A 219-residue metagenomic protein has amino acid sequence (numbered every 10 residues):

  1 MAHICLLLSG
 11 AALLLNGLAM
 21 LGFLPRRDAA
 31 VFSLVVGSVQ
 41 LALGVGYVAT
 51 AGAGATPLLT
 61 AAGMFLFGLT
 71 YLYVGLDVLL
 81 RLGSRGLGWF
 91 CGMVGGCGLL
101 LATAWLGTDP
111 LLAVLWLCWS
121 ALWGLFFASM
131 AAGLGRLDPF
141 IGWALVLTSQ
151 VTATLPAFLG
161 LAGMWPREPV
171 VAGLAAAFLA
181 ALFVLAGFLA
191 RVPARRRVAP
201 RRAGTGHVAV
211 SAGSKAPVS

Functional and structural regions predicted by a protein language model:
M1-T56, L137, G160-S219: N-terminal topogenic module of multi-pass integral membrane proteins
A2-L7, T60-F67, A113-S120, G142-V146 (+1 more regions): Alpha-helical transmembrane segments of polytopic membrane proteins
L6-N16, L66-V74, S120-L125, V151-T152 (+1 more regions): Hydrophobic cores of alpha-helical transmembrane segments in multi-pass inner/ER membrane proteins, independent
D28-V35, S84-M93, P139-L145: Cytoplasmic-side transmembrane-helix entry/capping segments in multi-pass membrane proteins
G37-A42, C91-L101, W143-P156: Small-residue-rich segments of transmembrane alpha-helices in multi-pass membrane proteins, especially helix faces
T50, L100-L111, Q150-E168: Hydrophobic alpha-helical transmembrane segments in multi-pass integral membrane proteins
A61-F65, L69-G133: Membrane-proximal helix-loop-helix units in multi-pass membrane proteins
L117-A128, I141-L159: Hydrophobic alpha-helical membrane segments
